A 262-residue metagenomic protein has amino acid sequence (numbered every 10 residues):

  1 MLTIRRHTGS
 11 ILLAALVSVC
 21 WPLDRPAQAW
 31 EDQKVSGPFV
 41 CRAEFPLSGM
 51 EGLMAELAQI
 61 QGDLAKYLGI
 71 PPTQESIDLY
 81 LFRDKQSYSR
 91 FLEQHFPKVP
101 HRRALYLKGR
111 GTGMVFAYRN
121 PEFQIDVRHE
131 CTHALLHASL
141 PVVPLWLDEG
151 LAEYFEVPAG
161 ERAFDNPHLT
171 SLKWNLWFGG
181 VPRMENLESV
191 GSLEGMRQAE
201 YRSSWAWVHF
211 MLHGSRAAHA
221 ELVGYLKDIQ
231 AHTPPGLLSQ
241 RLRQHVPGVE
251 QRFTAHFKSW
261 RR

Functional and structural regions predicted by a protein language model:
M1-R5: N-terminal secretory signal peptides that target proteins for export/translocation
R6-T8, P26, A104: Positively charged, low-complexity intrinsically disordered regions
S10-C20: Bacterial N-terminal signal peptides
W21-A29: Sec/Tat signal peptide C-region and signal peptidase I cleavage site
R25, L135, R216-A218: Soluble, non-membrane globular domain cores that form compact, hydrophobic packing and curved binding surfaces
A29-P144, E161, T233-L238: Juxtacatalytic substrate-recognition/specificity segment
Q94-Y118, S139-R262: Acidic/His/Gly-enriched intrinsically disordered linker/tail segments that often contain short helix/coil "MoRF-like"
